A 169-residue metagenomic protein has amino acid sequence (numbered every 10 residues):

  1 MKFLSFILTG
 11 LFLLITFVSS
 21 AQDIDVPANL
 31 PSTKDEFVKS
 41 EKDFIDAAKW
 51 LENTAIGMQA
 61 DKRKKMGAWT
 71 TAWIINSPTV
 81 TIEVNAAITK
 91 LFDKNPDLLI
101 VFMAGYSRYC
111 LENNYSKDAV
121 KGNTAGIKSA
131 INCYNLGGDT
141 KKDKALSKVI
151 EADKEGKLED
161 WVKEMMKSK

Functional and structural regions predicted by a protein language model:
M1-D25: Bacterial Sec-dependent N-terminal signal peptides
F6-T9, L14, S32, K39 (+2 more regions): Short, flexible coil/linker segments at or flanking structured domains
Q22-V84: N-terminal secretory signal peptides
D23-I24, K167-K169: Short acidic DE-rich linear segments
D61-M166: Mature extracellular/secreted ectodomains of secretory-pathway proteins
